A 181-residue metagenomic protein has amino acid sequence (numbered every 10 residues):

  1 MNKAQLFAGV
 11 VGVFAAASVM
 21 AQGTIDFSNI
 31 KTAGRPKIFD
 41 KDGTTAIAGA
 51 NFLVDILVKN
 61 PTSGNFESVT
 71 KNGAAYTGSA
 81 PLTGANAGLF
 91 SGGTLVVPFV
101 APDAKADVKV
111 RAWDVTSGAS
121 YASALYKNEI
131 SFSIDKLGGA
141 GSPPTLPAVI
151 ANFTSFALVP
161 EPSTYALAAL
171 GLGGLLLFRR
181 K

Functional and structural regions predicted by a protein language model:
M1-M20, Y165-K181: C-terminal cell-surface anchoring/sorting signal
A21-L158: Mature extracellular "passenger" or substrate-interacting domains of secreted, surface-exposed proteins
P160-P162: Juxtamembrane/start-of-transmembrane alpha-helix segments at the extracytoplasmic/lumenal side of membrane anchors
